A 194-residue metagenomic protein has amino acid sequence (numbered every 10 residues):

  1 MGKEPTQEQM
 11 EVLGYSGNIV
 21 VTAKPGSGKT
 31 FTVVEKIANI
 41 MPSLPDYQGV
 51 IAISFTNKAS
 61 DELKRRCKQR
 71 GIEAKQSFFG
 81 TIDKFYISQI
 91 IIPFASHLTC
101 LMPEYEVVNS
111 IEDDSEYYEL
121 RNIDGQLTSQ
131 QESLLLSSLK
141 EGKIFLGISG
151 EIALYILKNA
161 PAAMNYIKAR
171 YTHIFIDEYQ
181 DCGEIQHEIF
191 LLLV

Functional and structural regions predicted by a protein language model:
M1-A95: P-loop NTPase Walker
M1-T22, S27, T32, G49 (+2 more regions): Accessory N-terminal region flanking or inserted into the helicase ATPase core in nucleic-acid motor proteins
A59, D181-C182: Glycine-/small-residue-rich active-site loops that bind phosphorylated ligands and cofactors
K84, Q180-D181: Short, glycine/acidic-enriched loop or turn micro-motifs at the edges of active sites
I87, G183-E184: Conserved protein kinase catalytic core
L191-V194: Conserved RecA-like helicase ATPase core segment that couples NTP binding/hydrolysis to strand translocation
